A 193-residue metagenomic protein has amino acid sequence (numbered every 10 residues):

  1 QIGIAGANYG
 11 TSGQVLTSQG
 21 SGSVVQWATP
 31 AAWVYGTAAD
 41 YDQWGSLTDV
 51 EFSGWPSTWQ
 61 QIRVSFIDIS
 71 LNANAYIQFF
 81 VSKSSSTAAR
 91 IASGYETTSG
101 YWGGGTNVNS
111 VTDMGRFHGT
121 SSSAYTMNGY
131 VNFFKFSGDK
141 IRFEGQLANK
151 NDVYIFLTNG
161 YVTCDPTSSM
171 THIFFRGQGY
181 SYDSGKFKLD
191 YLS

Functional and structural regions predicted by a protein language model:
Q1-A32, S57-Q60, Q178: Extracellular repetitive beta-rich solenoid segments
P30-S193: Surface-exposed molecular-recognition determinants
